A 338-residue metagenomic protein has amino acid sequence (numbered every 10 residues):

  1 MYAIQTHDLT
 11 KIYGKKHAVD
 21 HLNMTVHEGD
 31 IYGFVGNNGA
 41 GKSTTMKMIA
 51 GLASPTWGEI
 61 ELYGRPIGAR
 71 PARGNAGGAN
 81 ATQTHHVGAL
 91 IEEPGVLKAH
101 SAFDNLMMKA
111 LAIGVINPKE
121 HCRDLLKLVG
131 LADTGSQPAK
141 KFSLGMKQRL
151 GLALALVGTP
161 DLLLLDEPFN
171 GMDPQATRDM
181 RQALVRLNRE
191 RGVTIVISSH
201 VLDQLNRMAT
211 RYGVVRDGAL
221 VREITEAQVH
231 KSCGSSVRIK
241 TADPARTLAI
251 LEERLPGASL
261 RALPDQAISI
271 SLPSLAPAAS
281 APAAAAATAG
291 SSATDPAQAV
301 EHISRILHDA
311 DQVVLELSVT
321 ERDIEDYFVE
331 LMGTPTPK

Functional and structural regions predicted by a protein language model:
Y2-T6, K11-R216, L220-R222: ABC transporter nucleotide-binding domains
E28, A102, E226, E321-I324: Structural motif detector for alpha-helix initiation sites
W57, D104, N117-E120, Q228 (+3 more regions): An acidic, carboxylate-rich microenvironment
R70-P71, N80, E226, P244 (+1 more regions): Residues at or immediately preceding the N-termini of alpha-helices
R181-S274: ABC transporter nucleotide-binding domain
S235-D326, E330-L331: Short, charged/small-residue-rich alpha-helical element at the C-terminal edge of ABC transporter nucleotide-binding
P335-K338: Short, charged, intrinsically disordered terminal tails
